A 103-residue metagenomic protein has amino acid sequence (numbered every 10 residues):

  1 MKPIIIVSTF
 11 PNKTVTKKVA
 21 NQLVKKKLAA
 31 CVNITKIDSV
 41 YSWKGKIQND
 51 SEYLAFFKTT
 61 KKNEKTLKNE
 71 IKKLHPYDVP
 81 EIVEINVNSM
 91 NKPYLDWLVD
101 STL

Functional and structural regions predicted by a protein language model:
M1-L103: Positively charged, small/polar-rich N-terminal and surface patches that mediate targeting and assembly and bind
